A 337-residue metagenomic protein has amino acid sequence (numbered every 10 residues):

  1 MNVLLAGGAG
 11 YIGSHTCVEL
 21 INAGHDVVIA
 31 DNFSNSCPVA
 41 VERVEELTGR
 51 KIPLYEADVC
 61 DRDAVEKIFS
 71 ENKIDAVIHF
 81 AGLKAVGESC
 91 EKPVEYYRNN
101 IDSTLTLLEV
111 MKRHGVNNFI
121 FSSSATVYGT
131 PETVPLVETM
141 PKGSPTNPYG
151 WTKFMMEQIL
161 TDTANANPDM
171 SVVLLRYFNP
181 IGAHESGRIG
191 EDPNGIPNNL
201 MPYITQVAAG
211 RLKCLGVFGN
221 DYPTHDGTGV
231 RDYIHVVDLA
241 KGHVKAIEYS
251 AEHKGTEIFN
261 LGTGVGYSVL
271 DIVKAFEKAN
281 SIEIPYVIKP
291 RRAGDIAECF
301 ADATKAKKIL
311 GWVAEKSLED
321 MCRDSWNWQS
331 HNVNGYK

Functional and structural regions predicted by a protein language model:
M1-A183: N-terminal Rossmann-like NAD(P)+-binding domain of SDR-like oxidoreductases, especially those catalyzing
N2-L4, V94-E95, N147, E191 (+4 more regions): Short, contiguous strand/loop micro-motifs
A57, F69, Y96, D192-I196 (+4 more regions): Pocket-edge positions in alpha/beta enzyme catalytic cores
Y97, T146-F154, G190-N198, P202 (+1 more regions): Short-chain dehydrogenase/reductase
G182-H184, D221-Y222: Short, basic/glycine-rich phosphate-binding loops at helix/coil junctions that contact nucleotide phosphates
S186-R188: Catalytic core of nucleotidyl cyclases, primarily class III adenylyl/guanylyl cyclases
L200-K337: C-terminal substrate-binding subdomain of Rossmann-fold SDR/epimerase-dehydratase oxidoreductases
